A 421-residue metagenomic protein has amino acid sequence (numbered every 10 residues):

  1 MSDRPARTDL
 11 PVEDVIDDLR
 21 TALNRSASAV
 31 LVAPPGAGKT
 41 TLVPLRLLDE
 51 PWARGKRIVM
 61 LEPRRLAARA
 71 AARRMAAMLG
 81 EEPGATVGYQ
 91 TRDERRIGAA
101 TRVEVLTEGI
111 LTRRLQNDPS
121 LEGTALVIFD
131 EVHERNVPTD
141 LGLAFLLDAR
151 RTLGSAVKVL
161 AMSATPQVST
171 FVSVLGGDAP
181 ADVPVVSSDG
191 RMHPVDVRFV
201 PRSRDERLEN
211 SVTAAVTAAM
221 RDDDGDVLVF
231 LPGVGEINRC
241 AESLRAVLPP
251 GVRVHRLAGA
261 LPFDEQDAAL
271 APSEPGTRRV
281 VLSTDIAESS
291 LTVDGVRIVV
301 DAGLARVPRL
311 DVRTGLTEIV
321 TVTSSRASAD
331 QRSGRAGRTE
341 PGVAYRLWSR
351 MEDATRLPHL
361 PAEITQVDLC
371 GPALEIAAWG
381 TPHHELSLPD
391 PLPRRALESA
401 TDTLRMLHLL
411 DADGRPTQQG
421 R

Functional and structural regions predicted by a protein language model:
M1-R421: P-loop NTPase motor module signature
